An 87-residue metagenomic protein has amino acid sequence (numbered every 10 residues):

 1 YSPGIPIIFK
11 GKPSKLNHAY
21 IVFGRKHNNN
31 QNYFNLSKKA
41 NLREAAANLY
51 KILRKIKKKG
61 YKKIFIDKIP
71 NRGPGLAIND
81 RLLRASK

Functional and structural regions predicted by a protein language model:
Y1-K87: A C-terminal functional module that forms or caps the active site or interfaces directly with catalytic machinery
